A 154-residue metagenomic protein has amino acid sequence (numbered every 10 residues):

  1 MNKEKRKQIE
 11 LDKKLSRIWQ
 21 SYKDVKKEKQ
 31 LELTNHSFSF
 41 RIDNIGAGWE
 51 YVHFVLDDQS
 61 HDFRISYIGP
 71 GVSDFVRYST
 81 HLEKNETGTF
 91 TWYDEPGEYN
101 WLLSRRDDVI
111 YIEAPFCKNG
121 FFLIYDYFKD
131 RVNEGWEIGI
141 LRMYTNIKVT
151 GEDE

Functional and structural regions predicted by a protein language model:
M1-Y22, K26: Short Lys/Arg-rich cationic patches that frequently serve as NLS/NoLS or arginine-rich RNA/DNA-binding motifs
N2-K3, K14, Q30-A47, H53-L56 (+1 more regions): Long protein-protein interaction modules used by eukaryotic assembly/scaffold proteins
Q8-D12, I65, T91, D126: Alpha-helical interaction segments
W19-R77, E86: N-terminal low-complexity, intrinsically disordered segments
Y67-I110: Compact, well-ordered interaction domains used in eukaryotic information-processing assemblies
